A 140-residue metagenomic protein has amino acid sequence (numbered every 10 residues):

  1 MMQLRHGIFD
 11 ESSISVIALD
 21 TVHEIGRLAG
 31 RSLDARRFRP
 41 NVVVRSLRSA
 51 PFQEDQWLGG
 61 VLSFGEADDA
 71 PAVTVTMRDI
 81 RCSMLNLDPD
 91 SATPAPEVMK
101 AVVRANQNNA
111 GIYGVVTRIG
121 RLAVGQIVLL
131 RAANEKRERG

Functional and structural regions predicted by a protein language model:
M1-G140: Metal-cofactor-dependent catalytic cores
